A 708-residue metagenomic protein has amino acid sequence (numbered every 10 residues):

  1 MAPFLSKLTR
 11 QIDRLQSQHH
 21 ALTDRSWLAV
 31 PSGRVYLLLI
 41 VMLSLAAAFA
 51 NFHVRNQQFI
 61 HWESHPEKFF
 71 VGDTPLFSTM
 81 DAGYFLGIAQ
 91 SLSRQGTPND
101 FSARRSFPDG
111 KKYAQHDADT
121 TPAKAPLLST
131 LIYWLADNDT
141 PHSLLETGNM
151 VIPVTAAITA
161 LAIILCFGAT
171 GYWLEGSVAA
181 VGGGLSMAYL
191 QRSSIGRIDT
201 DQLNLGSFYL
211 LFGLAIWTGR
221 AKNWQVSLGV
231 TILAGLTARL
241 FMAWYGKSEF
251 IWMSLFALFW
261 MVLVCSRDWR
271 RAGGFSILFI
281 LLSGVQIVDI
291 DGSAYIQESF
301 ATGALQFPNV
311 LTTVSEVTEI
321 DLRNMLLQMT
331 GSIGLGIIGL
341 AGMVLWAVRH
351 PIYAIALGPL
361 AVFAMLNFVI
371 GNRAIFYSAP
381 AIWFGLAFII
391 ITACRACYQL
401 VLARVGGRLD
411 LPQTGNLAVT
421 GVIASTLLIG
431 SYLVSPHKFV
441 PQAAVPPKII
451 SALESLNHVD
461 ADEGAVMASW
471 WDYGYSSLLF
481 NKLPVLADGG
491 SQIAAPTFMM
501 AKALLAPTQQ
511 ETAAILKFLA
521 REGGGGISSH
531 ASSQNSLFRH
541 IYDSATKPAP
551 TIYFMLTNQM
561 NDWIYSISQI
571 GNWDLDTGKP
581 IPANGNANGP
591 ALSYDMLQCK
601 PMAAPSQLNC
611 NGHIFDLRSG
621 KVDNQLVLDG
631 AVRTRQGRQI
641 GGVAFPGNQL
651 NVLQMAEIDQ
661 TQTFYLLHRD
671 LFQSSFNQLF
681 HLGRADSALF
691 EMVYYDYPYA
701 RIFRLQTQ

Functional and structural regions predicted by a protein language model:
M1-F69, G168, D268-L278, L411-V422 (+1 more regions): Start-transfer (signal-anchor) and selected internal transmembrane alpha helices of multi-pass inner/ER membrane
P31-T79, R94, D100-R104, G182-L185 (+2 more regions): Transmembrane signal-anchor helices characteristic of membrane glycosylation enzymes that use polyprenol
N51, S106-F107, V151-C166, E175-A221 (+1 more regions): Membrane-embedded helix bundles of polyisoprenyl
A89, S93, G407-S491, F703: Extracytoplasmic
A114-T130, N138-L161, S194-T200: Loop-to-helix entry region of an early transmembrane alpha helix in multi-pass inner-membrane enzymes
N204, L228-A347, S566: Transmembrane catalytic cores of multi-pass membrane glycosyltransferases and polysaccharide-assembly enzymes
I355-G358, F363, N367-G407: Hydrophobic/aromatic-rich transmembrane helices and adjacent perimembrane loops
N457, P484-W563, T577-P580, N584-E657: Luminal/periplasmic acceptor-recognition loop/helix of membrane-associated glycosyltransferases
